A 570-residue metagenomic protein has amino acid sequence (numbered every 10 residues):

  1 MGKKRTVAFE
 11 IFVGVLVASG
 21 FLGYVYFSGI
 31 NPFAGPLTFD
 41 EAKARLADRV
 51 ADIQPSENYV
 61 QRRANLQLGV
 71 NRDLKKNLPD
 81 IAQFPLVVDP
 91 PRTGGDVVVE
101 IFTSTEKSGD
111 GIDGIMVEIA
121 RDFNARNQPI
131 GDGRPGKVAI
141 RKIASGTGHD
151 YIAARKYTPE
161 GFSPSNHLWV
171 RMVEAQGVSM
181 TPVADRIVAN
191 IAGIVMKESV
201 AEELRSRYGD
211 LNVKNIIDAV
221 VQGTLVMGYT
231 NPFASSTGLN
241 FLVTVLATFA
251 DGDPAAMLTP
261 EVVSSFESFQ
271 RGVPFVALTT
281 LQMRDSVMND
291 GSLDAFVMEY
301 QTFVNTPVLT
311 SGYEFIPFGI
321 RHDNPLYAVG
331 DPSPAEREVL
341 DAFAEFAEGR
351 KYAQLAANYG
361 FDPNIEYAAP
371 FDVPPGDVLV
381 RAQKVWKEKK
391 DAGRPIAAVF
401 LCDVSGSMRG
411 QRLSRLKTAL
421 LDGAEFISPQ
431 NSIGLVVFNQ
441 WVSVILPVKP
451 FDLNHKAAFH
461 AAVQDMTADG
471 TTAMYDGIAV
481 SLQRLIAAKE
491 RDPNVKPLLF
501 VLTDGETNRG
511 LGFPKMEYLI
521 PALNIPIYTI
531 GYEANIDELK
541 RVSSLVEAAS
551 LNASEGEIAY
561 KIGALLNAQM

Functional and structural regions predicted by a protein language model:
P32-G35, A42-R49, Y359-V399, S405-S414 (+3 more regions): Acidic, polar low-complexity linker/tail segments
F33-F233: N-terminal segment of the mature folded domain
P182-I194, V263-F269, P307-S333, R337 (+1 more regions): Periplasmic-binding protein-like
D251-F315: Ligand-binding pocket segment of bilobal, Venus flytrap-like solute-binding proteins
F346-E366: Periplasmic-binding protein-like
G393-D452, T467, G477-A479, L498-L502 (+1 more regions): Von Willebrand factor
S432-D465, Q483-R491, G510-P514, I536-L545: Short beta-strand-loop
T503-A553, I562-L565: VWA/integrin I-like adhesion module and closely mimicked acidic/polar interface patches used
